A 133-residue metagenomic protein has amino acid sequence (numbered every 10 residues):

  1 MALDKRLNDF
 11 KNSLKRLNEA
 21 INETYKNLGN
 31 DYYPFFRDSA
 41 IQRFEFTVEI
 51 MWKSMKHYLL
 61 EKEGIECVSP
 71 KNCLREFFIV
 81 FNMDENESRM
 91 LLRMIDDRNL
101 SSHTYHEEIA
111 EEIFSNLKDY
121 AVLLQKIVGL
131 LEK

Functional and structural regions predicted by a protein language model:
M1-K133: Solvent-exposed interaction patches of small proteins and small membrane subunits
